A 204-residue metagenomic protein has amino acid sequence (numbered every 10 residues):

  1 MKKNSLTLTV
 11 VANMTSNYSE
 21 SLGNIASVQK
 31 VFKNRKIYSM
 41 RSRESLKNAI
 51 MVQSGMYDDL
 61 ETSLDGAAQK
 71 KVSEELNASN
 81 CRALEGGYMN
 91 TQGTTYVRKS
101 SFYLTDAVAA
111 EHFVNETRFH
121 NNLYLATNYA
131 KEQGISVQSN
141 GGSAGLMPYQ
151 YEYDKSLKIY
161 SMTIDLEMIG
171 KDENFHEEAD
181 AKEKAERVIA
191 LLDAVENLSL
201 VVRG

Functional and structural regions predicted by a protein language model:
M1-G204: RNA-binding basic/glycine-rich loop and surface signature characteristic of RAMP-family CRISPR effectors
